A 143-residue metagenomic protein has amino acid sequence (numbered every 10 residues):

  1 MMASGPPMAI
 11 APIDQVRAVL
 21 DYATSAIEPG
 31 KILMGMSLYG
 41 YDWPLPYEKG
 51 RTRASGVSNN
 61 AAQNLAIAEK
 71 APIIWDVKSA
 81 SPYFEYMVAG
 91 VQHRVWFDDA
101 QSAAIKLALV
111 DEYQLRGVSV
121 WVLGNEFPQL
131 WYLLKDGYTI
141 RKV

Functional and structural regions predicted by a protein language model:
M1-A66: Substrate-binding surface in catalytic domains of secreted glycosidases
S4-P6, G90-H93, K135: A short, structure-level motif marking secondary-structure boundaries and short turns
I10-R17, F97-A104, N125: Soluble non-cytosolic domains of exported or imported proteins
M34, V110, V118: Conserved, mostly hydrophobic/aromatic
L38, W121-L123: Structural motif
N59-Y113: Hydrophobic, secondary-structure "cap" segments at the distal end of domains
D98-A100, L107-E112, L123-V143: Aromatic-rich peripheral "rim/lid" segments of glycoside hydrolase catalytic domains that contact and position glycan
